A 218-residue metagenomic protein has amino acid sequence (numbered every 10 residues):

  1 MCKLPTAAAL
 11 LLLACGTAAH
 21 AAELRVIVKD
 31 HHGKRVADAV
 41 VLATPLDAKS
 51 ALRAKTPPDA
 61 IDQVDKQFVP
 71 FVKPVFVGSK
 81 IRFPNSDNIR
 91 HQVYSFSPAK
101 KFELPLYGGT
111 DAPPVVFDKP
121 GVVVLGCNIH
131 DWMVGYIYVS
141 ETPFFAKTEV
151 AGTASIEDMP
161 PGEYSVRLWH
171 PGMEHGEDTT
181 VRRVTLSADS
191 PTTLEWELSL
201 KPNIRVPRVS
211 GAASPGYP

Functional and structural regions predicted by a protein language model:
M1-A8: Bacterial N-terminal signal peptides that target proteins for export
A8-A9, A19: Cleavable N-terminal signal peptides
A9-L10, H31: Short N-terminal leader segment in a subset of presequences, especially plant chloroplast and some mitochondrial
L12-L13, L24: Generic leucine side-chain signal with a strong bias for well-ordered alpha-helical environments
A14-A18: N-terminal signal peptide c-region/cleavage motif recognized by signal peptidases
H20-P218: Extracytoplasmic copper-binding redox domains, predominantly the cupredoxin/blue-copper superfamily
